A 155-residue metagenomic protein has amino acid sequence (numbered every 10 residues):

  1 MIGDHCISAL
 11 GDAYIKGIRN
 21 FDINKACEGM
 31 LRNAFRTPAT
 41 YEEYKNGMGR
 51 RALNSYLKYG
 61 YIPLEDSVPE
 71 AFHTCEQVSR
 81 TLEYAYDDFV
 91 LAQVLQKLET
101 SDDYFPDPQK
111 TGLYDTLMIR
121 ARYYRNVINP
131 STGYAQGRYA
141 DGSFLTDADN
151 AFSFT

Functional and structural regions predicted by a protein language model:
M1-L98, M118: Aromatic-rich carbohydrate-recognition surfaces in CAZymes
A92, L98-T155: Catalytic cores of carbohydrate-active enzymes
